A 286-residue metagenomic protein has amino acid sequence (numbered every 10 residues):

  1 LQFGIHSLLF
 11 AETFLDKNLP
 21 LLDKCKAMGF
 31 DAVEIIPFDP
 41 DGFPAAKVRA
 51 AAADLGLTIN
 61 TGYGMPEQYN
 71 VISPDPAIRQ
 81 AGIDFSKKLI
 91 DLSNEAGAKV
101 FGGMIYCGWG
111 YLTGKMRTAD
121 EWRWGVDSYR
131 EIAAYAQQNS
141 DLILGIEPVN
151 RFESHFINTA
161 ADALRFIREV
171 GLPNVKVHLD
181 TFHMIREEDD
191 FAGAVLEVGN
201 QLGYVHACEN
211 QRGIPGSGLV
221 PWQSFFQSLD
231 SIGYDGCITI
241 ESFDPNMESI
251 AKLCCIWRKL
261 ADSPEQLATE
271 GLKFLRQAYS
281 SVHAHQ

Functional and structural regions predicted by a protein language model:
L1-A11, L15-K26, A46, G97-K99 (+3 more regions): Histidine-acidic metal/acid-base catalytic patches
L9-A11, P37-D39, M65-E67, I105-G110 (+4 more regions): Active-site-proximal loop/turn and secondary-structure-junction residues that shape catalytic pockets, frequently
L22-G42, Q68: N-terminal substrate-binding region of glycoside hydrolase catalytic domains
V33, N60, F101, L144 (+2 more regions): Hydrophobic residues within beta-strands of alpha/beta enzymes
D41-A51: Active-site-adjacent beta->alpha loops and helix N-cap segments on the catalytic face of soluble alpha/beta enzymes
A53-D54, P76-K176, R258, D262-Q266 (+1 more regions): Active-site acidic/histidine proton-transfer and metal-coordination neighborhood in alpha/beta enzyme cores
Q68-S73, W109-K115, F152-E153, R186 (+2 more regions): A short acidic, helix-capping loop that chelates divalent metal ions and anchors anionic groups
N70-Q80, A119, Q211-G216: The substrate-binding groove and active-site-proximal loops of carbohydrate-active enzymes, especially glycoside
